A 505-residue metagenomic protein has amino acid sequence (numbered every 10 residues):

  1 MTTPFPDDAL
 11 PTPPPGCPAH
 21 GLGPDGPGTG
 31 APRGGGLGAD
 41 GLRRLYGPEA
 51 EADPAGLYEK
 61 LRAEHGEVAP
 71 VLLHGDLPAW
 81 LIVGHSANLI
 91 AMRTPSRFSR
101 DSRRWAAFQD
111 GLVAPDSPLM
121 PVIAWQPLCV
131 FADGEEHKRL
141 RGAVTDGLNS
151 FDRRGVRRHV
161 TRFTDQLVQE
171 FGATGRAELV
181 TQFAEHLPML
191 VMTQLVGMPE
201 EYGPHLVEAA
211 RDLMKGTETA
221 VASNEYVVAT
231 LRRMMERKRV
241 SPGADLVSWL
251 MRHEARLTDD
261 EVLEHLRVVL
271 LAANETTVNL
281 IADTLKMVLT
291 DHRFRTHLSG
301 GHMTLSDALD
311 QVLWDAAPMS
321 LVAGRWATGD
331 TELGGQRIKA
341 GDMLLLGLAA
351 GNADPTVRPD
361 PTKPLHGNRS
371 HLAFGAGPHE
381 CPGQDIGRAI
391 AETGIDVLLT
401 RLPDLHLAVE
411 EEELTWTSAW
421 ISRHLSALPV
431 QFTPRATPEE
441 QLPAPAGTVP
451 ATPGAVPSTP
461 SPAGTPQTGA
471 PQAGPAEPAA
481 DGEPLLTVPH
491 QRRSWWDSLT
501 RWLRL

Functional and structural regions predicted by a protein language model:
T2-V180, M192-V207, R211-L213, W495-L505: Active-site substrate-recognition loop segments, prototypically the cytochrome P450 B′-helix/B-C loop
V196, H205-A255, D259-D260: Cytochrome P450 catalytic core segment centered on helix I
L263-L270, N274-S299, P382-L402: Cytochrome P450 catalytic-core helices
G300-G335: Conserved cytochrome P450 K-helix E-x-x-R motif and the immediately C-terminal K′/meander segment
A350-A389: Cytochrome P450 heme-binding Cys-pocket and its upstream "meander" loop
E392-L505: Cytochrome P450 proximal C-terminal region
